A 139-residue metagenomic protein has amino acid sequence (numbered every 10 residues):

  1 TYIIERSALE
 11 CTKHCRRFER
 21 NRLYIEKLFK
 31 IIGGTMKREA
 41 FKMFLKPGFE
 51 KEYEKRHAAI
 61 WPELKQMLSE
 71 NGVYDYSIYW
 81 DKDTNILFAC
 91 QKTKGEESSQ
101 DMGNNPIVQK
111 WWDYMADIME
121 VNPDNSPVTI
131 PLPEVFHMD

Functional and structural regions predicted by a protein language model:
R17-T35: Short, Lys/Arg-enriched N-terminal segments with co-localized hydrophobic residues within the first ~10-30 amino acids
E39-F44: Active-site-flanking beta-strand signature of metal-NTP-handling nucleotidyl enzymes and homologous cyclase-like
F49-Y74: Short amphipathic alpha-helical segments
M67, N71-Y74, T93-I130: An amphipathic, aromatic/His-enriched active-site/gating alpha helix that lines ligand/cofactor pockets
S77-K82: Short beta-strand
N85-A89: A generic structural motif
